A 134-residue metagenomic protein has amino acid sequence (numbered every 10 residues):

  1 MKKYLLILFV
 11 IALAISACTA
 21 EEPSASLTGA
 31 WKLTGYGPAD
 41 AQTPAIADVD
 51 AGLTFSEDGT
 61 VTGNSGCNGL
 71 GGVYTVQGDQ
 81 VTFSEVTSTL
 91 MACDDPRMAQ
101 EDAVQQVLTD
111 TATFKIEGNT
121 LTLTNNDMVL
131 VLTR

Functional and structural regions predicted by a protein language model:
Y4-R134: Lipid interaction determinants
